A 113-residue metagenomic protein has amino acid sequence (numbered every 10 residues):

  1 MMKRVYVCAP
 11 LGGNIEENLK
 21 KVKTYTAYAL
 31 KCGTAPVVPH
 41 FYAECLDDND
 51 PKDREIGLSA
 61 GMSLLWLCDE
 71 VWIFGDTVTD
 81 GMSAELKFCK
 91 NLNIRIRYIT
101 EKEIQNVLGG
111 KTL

Functional and structural regions predicted by a protein language model:
M1-L113: Catalytic phosphate/metal-binding cores of nucleic-acid and nucleotide-processing enzymes, i.e., regions that mediate
